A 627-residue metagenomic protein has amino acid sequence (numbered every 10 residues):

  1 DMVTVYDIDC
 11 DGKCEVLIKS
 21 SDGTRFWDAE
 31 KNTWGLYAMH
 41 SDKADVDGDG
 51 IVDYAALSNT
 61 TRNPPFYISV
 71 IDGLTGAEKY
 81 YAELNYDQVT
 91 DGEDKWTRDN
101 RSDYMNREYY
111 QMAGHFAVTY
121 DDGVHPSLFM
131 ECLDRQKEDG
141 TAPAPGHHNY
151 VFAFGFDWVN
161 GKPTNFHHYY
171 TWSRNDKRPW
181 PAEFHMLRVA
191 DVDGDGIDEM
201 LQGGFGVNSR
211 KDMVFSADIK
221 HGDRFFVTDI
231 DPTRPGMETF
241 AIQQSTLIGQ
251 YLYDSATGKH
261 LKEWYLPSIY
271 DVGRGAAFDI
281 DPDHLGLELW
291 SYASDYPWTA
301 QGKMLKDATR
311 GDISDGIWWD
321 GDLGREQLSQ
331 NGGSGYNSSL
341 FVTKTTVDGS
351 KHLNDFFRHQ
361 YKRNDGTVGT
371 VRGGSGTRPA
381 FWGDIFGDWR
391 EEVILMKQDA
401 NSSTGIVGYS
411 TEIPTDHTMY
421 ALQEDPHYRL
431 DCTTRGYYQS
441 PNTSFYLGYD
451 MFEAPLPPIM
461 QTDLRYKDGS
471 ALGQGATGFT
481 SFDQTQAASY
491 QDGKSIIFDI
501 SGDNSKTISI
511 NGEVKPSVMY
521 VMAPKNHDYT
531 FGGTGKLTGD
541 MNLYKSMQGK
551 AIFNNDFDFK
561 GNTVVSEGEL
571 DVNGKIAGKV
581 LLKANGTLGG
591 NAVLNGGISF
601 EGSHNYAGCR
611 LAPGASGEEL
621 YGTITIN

Functional and structural regions predicted by a protein language model:
D1-M460: Beta-propeller-forming repeat regions
Q461-T485, Y520-A584: Extracellular repeat-rich scaffold modules on cell surfaces
A487-G502, A612-A615: Glycine-rich repeat segments that build the extracellular carbohydrate-interaction surface of secreted and virion
K494-K515, V593-L594: N-terminal extracellular ligand-recognition/capping segment immediately after the signal peptide
S501-D503, P524-H527, S616-G617: Acidic glycine-/aspartate-rich tracts in secreted/extracellular proteins
S509-K515, T534-Y544, S599-H604: Extracellular beta-strand-rich solenoid/capping regions of secreted or surface-exposed proteins that bind or remodel
S509-Y529, Y606: Beta-solenoid repeat scaffold
K579, K583-N627: Extracellular beta-strand/loop-rich repeat segments of large surface/secreted proteins
